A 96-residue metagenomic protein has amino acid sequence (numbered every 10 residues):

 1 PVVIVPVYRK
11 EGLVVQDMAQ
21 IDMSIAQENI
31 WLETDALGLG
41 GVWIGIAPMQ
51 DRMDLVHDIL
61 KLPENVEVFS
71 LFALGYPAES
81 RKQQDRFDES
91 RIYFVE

Functional and structural regions predicted by a protein language model:
P1-E96: Acidic, surface-exposed loops and disordered segments
